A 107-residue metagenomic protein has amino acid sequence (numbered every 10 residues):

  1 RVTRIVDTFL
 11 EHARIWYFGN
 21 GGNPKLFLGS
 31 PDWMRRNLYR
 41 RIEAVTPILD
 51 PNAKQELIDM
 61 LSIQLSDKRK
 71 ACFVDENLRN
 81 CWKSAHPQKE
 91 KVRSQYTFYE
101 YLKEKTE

Functional and structural regions predicted by a protein language model:
R1-E107: PLD/PLD-like phosphodiesterase catalytic module centered on the HKD motif
